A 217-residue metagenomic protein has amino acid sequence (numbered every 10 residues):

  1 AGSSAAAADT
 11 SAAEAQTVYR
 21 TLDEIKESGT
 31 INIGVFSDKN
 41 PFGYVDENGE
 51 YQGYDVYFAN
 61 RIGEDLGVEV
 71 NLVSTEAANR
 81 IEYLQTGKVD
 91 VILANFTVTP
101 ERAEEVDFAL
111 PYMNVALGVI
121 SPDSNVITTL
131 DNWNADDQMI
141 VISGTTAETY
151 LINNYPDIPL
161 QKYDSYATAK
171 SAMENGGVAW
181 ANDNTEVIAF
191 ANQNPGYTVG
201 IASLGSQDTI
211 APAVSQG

Functional and structural regions predicted by a protein language model:
A1-E14: Short, low-complexity, disordered segments immediately C-terminal to signal peptides in bacterial exported proteins
S11, A15-N95: Extracytoplasmic small-molecule ligand-binding "clamshell" domains of the periplasmic binding protein/Venus flytrap
I31-N32, D90-V91, V178-W180, T198-V199 (+1 more regions): Short, Asp-centered acidic motifs that coordinate Mg2+ and/or phosphate in catalytic or ligand-binding sites
N32-N40, Y51-E64, F96, N114-K170 (+1 more regions): Bilobed "Venus flytrap"/periplasmic-binding protein-like clamshell domains and structurally analogous long
V56, N60, E64, E69-W133 (+1 more regions): Acidic, polar ligand-binding/catalytic clefts
N71-E82, T146, Q161-N175, D208: Short helix-initiation/N-cap motifs at beta->coil->alpha
E82, F96-E104, T149-N153, A167 (+1 more regions): A ligand-binding cleft/hinge motif common to bilobed small-molecule-binding domains
T209-S215: A short beta-strand structural signal in non-transmembrane regions
